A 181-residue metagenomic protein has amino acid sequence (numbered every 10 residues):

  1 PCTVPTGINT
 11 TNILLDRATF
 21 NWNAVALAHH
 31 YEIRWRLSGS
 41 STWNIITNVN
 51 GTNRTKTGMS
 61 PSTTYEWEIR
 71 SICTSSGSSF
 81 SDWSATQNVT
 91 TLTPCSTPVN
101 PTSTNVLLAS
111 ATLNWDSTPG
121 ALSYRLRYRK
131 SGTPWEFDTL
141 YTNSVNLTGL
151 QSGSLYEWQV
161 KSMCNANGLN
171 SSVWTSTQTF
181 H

Functional and structural regions predicted by a protein language model:
P1-A26, P61, S78-P119, S152 (+1 more regions): Pro/Thr/Ser/Gly-rich low-complexity, intrinsically disordered linker/stalk tracts
T10, I46, R54-T57, S103 (+1 more regions): Hydrophobic core positions of the immunoglobulin-like beta-sandwich fold
L14, W35-G39, S71-C73, S117 (+2 more regions): Residue-level signal for short segments within beta-strands and strand-turn junctions of well-structured beta-sheet
W22, I33, K56, E68-I69 (+4 more regions): An aromatic-rich alpha-helical recognition segment common to small helix-rich domains
L27-I46, A121-F137: Extracellular low-complexity, O-glycosylation-prone stalks/linkers
Y31, Y65-W67, Y124, Y156 (+1 more regions): Conserved hydrophobic/aromatic "anchor" residues that stabilize well-ordered secondary structure elements
I46-G51, D138-T142: Solvent-exposed serine/threonine-rich low-complexity stretches and specific carbohydrate-binding patches
M59-S75, L150-N167: Beta-strand-rich modules
